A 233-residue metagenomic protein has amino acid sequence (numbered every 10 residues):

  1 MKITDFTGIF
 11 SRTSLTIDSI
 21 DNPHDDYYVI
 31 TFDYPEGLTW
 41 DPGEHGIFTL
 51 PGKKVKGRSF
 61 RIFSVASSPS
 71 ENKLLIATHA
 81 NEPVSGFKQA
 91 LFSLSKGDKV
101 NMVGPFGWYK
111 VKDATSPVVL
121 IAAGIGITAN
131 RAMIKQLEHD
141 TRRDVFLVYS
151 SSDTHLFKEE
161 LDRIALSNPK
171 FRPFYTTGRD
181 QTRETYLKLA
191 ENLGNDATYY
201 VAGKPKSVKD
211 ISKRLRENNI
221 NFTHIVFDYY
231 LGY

Functional and structural regions predicted by a protein language model:
K2-K96, S151-S152: Ferredoxin-reductase
T4, I9, P83-Y233: FNR/FR-type flavoprotein reductase catalytic core
